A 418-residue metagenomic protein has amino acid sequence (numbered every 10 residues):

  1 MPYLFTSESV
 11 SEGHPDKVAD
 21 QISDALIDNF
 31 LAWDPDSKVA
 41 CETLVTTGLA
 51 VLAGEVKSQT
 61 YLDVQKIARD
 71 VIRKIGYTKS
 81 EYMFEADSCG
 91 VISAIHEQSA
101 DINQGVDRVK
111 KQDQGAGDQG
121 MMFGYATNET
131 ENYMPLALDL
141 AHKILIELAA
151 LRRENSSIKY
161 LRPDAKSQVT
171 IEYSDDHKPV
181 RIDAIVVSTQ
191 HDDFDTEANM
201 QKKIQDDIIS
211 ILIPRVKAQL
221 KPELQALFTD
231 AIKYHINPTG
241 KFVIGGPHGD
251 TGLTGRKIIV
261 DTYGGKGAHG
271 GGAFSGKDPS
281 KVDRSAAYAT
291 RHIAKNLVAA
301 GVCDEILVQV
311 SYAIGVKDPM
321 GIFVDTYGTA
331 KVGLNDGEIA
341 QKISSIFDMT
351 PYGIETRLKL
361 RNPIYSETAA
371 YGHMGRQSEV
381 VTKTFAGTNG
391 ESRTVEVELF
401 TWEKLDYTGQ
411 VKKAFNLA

Functional and structural regions predicted by a protein language model:
M1-A40, N155, T408: N-terminal, positively charged regions that mediate nucleic acid binding
T6, K66, R73-I244, A370 (+3 more regions): Glycine-rich, mobile lid/loop segments that gate access to catalytic sites or pores
E8-V10, H14-A19, G115-T130, V243-A268 (+2 more regions): Conserved phosphate/anionic-ligand binding catalytic regions in large, soluble enzymes, centered on
E12-L31, E129-A150, K277-G301: Alpha-helical support elements that line or immediately flank enzyme active sites and cofactor-binding pockets
S37-C41, A165-I171, I232-I236, V302-A313: A short glycine-rich, hydrophobically flanked beta-strand micro-motif that places a catalytic Asp/Glu for divalent metal
V39-S58, I314-D318: Short, charge-patterned binding micro-sites
T46, E305, Y312-A418: Internal helix-turn-beta structural module
T196-V298: Glycine-rich anion/phosphate-binding loop at the beta-strand->alpha-helix junction
